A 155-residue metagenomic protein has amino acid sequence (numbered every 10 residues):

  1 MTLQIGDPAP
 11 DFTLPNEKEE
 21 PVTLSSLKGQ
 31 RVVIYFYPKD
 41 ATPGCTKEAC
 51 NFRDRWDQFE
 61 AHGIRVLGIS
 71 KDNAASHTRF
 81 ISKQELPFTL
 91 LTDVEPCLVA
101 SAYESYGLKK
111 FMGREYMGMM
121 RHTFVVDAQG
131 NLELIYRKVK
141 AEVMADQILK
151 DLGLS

Functional and structural regions predicted by a protein language model:
M1-S155: Chalcogenol-based redox active-site neighborhoods
